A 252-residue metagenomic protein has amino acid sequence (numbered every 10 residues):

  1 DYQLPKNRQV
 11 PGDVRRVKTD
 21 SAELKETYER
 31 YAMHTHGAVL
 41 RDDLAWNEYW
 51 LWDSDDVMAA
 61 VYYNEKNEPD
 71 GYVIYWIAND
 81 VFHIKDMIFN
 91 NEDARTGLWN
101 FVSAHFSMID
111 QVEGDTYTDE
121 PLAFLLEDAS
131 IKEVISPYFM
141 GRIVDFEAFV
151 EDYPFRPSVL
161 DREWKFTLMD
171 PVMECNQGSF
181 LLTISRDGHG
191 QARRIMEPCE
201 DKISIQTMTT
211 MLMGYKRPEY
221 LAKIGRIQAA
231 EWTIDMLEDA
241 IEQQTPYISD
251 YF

Functional and structural regions predicted by a protein language model:
L4-F252: Intrinsically disordered, low-complexity, positively biased terminal segments
